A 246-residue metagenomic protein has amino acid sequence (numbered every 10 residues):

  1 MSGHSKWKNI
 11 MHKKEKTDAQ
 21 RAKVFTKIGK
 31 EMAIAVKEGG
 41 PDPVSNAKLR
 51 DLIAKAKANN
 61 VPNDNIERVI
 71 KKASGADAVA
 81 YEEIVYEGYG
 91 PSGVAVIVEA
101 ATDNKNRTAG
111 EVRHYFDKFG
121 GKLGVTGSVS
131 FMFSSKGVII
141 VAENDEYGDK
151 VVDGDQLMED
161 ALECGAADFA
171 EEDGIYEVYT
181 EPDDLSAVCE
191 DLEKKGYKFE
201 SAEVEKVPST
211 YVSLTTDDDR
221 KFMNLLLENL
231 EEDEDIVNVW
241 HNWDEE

Functional and structural regions predicted by a protein language model:
M1-G124, V129-A142, H241: N-terminal cationic and glycine-rich segments that engage phosphates or anionic surfaces
A142-E246: Positively charged, low-complexity, intrinsically disordered RNA-binding extensions
